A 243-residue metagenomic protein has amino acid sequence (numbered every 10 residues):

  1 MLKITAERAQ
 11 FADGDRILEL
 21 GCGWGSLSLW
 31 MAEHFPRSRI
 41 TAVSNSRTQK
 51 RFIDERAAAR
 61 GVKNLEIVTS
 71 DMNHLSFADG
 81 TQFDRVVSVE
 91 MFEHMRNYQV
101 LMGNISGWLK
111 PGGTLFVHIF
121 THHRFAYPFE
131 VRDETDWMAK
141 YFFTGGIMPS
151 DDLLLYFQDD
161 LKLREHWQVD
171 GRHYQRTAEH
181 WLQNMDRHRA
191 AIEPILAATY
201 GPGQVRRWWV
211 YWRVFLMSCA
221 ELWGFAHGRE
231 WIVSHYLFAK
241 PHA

Functional and structural regions predicted by a protein language model:
M1-D15: Conserved alpha-helix/loop element of class I SAM-dependent methyltransferases that forms part of the SAM/SAH-binding
D13-G23: Conserved class I S-adenosyl-L-methionine
W24-P36: Conserved SAM-binding loop of SAM-dependent methyltransferases across substrates and taxa, primarily the Class I
R39-S44: Conserved SAM-binding motif I beta-strand of class I
A59-H74: Conserved SAM-binding strand-loop segment of SAM-dependent methyltransferases
N73-V86: A short acidic, Gly/Pro-enriched loop at the edge of an enzyme's catalytic core that lines a small-molecule cofactor
Q99-T114: A short glycine-rich, Lys/Arg-flanked "PGG" loop and its adjoining helix->strand segment in the class I
T121, Y127-V233, A239-A243: Substrate-binding/catalytic lobe of Class I Rossmann-like enzymes that use SAM or dcSAM, i.e., the mid-to-C-terminal
